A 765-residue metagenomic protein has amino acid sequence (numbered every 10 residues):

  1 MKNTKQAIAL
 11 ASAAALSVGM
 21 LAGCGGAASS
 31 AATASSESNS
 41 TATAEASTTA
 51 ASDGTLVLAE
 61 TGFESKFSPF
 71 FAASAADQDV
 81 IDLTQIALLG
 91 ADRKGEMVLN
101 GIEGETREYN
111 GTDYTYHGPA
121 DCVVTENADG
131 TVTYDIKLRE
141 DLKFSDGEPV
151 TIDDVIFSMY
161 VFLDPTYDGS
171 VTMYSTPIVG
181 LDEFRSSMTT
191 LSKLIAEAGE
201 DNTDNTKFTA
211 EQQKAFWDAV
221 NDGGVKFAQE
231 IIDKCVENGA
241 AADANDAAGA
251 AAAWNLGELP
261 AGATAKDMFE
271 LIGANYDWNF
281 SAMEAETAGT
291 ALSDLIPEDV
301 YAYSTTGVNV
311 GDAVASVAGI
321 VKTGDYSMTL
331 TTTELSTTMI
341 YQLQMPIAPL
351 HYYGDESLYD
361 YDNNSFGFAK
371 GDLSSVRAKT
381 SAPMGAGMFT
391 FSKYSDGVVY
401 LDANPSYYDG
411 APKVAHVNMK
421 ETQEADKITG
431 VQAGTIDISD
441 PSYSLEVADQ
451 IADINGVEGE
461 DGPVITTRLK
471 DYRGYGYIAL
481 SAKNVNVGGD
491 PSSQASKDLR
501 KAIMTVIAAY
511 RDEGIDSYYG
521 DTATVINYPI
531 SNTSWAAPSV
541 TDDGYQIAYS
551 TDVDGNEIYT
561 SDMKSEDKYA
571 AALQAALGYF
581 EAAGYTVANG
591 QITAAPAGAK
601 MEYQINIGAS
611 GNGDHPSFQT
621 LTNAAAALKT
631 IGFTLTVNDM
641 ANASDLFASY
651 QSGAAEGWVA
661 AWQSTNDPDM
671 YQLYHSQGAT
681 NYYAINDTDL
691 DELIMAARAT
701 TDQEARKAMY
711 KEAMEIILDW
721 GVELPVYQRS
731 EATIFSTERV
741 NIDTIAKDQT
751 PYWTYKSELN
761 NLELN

Functional and structural regions predicted by a protein language model:
L58, G147, V431, I436-P441 (+3 more regions): Periplasmic binding protein-like
A59-D129: N-terminal lobe/hinge region of extracytoplasmic solute-binding protein
R93-E96, F280-A318, G324-S327, T332-S336 (+5 more regions): Gly/Pro-rich hinge or "lid" segments in bacterial periplasmic/extracellular proteins
V171-T172, P177-A198, G462-V464, D471-G474 (+5 more regions): Acidic-aromatic pocket-rim loops
D218-M268, A285, Y301, K501 (+8 more regions): Extracytoplasmic/peripheral linker and loop segments enriched in polar/acidic and small residues with frequent Thr/Pro
G397, P405-A452: Ligand-site clamp/hinge motif
Y400-D402, Q494-A626, E763-L764: Append "and occasionally in soluble cytosolic enzymes with long acidic Gly/Pro-rich linkers
F735-N765: Long beta-strand-rich cores associated with HINT superfamily self-processing modules
